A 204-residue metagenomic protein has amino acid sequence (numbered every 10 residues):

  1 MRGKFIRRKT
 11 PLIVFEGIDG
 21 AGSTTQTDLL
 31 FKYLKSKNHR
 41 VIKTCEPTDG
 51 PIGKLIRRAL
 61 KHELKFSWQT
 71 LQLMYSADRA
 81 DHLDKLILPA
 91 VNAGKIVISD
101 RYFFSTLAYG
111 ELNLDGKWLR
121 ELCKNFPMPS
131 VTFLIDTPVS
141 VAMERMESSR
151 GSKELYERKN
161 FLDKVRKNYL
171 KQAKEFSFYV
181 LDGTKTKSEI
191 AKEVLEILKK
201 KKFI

Functional and structural regions predicted by a protein language model:
R2-R8, F31, S140-I204: NTP-dependent small-molecule kinase module
L12: Walker A (P-loop) ATP-phosphate-binding motif of ABC ATPase nucleotide-binding domains
F15: Hydrophobic anchor at the beta1->P-loop junction of P-loop NTPases
G20: Walker A (P-loop) phosphate-binding loop of P-loop NTPases
S23: Conserved lysine of the Walker
Q26: Hydrophobic positions on the alpha1 helix immediately C-terminal to the Walker A/P-loop
H39-K124: ATP-dependent small-molecule kinase phosphotransfer cores that center on conserved nucleotide phosphate-binding segments
R101, T106-K167: A glycine- and Lys/Arg-enriched "phosphate-lid" helix/loop adjacent to the NTP-binding pocket of small-molecule kinases
